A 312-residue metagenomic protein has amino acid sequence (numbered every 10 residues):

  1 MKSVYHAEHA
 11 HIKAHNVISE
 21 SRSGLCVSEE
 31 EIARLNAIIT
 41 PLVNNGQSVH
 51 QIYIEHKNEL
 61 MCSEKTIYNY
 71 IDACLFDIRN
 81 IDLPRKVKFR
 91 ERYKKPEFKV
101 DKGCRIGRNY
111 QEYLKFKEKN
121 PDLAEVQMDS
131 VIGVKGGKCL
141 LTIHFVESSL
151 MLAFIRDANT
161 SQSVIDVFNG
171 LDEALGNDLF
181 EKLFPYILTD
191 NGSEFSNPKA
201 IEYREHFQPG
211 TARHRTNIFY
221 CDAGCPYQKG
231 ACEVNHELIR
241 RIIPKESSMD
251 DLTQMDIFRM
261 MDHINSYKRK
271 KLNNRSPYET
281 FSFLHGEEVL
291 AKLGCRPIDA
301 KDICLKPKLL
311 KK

Functional and structural regions predicted by a protein language model:
M1-V234, L238-S248, L252-T253, R259-H263 (+3 more regions): Secondary-structure boundary/capping micro-motif
